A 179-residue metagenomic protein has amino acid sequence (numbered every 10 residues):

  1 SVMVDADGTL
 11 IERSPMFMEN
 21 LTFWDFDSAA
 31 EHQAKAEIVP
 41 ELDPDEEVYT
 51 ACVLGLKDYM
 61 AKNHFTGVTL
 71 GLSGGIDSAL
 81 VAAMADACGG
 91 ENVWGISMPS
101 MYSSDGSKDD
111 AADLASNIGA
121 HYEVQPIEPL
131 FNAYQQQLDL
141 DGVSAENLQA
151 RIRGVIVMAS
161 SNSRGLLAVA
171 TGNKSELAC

Functional and structural regions predicted by a protein language model:
S1-V53: C-terminal beta-strand edge segments of enzyme domains
M18-D25, V93-G142, A150, A159 (+1 more regions): A conserved beta-strand->alpha-helix junction
A34-L42, F65-L70, G95-I96, L140-V143: Glycine- and acidic
E37-V48, M60, L72-G74, V81 (+3 more regions): Catalytic cores of large soluble enzymes that bind and process phosphate-bearing ligands
E47-T69, G154-S160: Phosphate/ATP-binding catalytic cores across multiple sugar-kinase/actin-like superfamilies, primarily ASKHA
K57-T66, A87, E91, A133-Q136 (+2 more regions): Conserved helix-loop functional segments at active or binding sites
T66-L72, I76-A112: ATP-dependent adenylation/pyrophosphate-handling site
